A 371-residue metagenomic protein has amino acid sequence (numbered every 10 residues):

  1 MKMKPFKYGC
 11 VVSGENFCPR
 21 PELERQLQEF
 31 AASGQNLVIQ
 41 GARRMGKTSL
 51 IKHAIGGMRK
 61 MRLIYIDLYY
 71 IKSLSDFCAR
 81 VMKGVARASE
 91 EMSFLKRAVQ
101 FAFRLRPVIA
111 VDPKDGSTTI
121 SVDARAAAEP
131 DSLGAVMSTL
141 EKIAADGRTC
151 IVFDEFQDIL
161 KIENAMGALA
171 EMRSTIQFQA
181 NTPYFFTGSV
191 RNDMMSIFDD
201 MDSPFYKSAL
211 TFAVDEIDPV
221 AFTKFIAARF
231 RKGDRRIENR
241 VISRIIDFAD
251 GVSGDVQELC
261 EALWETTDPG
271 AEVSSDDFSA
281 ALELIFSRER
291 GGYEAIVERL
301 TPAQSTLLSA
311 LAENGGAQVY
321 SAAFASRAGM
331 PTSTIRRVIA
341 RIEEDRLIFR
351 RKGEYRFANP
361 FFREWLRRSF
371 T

Functional and structural regions predicted by a protein language model:
M1-L37, A42, F361: A short, basic N-terminal segment
K2-K4, S287, G291-T371: C-terminal leucine-rich, beta-strand-based interaction scaffolds used for sensing/assembly
A31-A32, D250, W264, S309-G316: Short, locally clustered residues in the helix-turn-helix/winged-helix DNA-binding domain
G41-M45, S49-C150, I159: P-loop NTPase nucleotide-binding core
D67, L210-A221: Conserved AAA+ ATPase "SRH/arginine-finger" region at the nucleotide-binding site
D123-R191, D199: Conserved Walker B catalytic segment
R191-A209: Short regulatory helix/loop adjacent to the ATP-binding pocket of P-loop NTPases
A227-G291: Amphipathic alpha-helical "lid/sensor" segments that cap RecA-like P-loop NTPase cores
